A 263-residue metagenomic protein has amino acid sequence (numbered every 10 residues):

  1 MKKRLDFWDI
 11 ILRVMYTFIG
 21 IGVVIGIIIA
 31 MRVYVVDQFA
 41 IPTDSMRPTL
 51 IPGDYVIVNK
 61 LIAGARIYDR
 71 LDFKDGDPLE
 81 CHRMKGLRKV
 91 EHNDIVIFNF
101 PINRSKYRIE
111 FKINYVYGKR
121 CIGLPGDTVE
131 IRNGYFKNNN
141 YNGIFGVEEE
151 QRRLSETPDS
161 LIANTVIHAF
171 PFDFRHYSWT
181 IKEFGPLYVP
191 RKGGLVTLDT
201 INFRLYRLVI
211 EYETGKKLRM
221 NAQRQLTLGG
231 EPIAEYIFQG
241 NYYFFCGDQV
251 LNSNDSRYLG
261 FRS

Functional and structural regions predicted by a protein language model:
M1-K2, M31: Generic cytosolic/nucleocytoplasmic N-terminal low-complexity/intrinsically disordered segments
K2-I11, R47-S263: Soluble "head" domains of membrane/secretory-pathway proteins
M15-Y34: Hydrophobic membrane-insertion alpha-helices, especially the h-region of bacterial N-terminal signal peptides
V35-P52: Alpha-helical transmembrane signal-anchor/signal-peptide segments
